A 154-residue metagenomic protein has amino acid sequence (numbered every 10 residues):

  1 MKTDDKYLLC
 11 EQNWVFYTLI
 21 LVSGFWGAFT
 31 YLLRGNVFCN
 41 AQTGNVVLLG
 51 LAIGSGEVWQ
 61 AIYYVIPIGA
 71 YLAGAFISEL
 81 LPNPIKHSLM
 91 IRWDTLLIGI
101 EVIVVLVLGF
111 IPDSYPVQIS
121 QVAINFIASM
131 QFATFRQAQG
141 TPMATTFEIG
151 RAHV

Functional and structural regions predicted by a protein language model:
M1-Q12: Short, Lys/Arg-rich, polar N-terminal cytosolic tail immediately upstream of the first transmembrane signal-anchor
V15-S23, I66, A70-G74, S78 (+3 more regions): Alpha-helical transmembrane segments in multi-pass membrane proteins
S23-F38: Alpha-helical transmembrane segments of multi-pass membrane proteins
Q42-V58: Perimembrane loop-to-helix junctions flanking transmembrane segments
F76-M90: Helix-to-loop junctions at the C-terminal end of transmembrane segments in multipass secondary transporters
M90-G99, Q121-A123, P142-A144, E148: Cytoplasmic-side transmembrane-helix entry/capping segments in multi-pass membrane proteins
G99-P116: C-terminal ends and interior cores of transmembrane alpha-helices in multi-pass membrane transporters/permeases
H153-V154: Conserved small/polar residues in nucleotide/adenosyl-binding loops
